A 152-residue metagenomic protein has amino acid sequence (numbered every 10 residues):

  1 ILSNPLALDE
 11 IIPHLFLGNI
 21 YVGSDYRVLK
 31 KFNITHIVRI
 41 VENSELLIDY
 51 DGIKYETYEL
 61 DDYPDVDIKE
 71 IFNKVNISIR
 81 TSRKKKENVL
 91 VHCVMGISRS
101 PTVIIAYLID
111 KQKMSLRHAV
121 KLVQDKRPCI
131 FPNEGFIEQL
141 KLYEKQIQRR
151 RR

Functional and structural regions predicted by a protein language model:
I1-V91, M95, V103-A106, D110-R149: Cysteine-based protein phosphatase catalytic domain of the PTP/DSP
